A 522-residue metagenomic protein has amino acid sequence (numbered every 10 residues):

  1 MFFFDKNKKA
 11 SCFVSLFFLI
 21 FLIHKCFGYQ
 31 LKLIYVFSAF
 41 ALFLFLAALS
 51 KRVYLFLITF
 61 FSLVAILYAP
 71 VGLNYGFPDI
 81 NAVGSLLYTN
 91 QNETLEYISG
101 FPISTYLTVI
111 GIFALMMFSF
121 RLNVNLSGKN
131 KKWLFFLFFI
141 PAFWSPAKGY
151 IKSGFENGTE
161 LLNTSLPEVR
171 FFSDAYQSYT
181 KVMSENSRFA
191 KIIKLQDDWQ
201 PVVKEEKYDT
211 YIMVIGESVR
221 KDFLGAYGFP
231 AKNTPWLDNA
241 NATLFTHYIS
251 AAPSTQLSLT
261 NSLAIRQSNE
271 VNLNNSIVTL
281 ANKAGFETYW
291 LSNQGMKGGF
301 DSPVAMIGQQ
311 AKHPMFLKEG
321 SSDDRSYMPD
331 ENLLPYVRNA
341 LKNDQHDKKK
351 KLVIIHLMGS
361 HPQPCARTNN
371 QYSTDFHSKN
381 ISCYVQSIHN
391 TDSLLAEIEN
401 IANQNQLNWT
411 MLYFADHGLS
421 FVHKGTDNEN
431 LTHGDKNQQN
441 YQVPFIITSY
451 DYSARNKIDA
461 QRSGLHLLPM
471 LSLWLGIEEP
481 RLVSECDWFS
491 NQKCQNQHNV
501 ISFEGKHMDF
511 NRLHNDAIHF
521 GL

Functional and structural regions predicted by a protein language model:
M1-S165: Transmembrane and membrane-interface helices of multi-pass, inner-membrane envelope-modifying transferases
F2-S15, A48-L55, L122, A142-F143 (+8 more regions): Membrane-interface soluble catalytic domains
C26, A264-S268, D324, K379-I388 (+4 more regions): Active-site rim elements
F40-F43, Q196-Q200, P335-K342, Y372-M411: A long, amphipathic alpha-helix that forms part of the scaffold/cap immediately adjacent to metal-dependent active
P70, N269, A284, F414-K424 (+1 more regions): Phosphate/oxyanion-binding loops and surfaces in catalytic or ligand/nucleic-acid-binding neighborhoods
S145-V214, S218-Y372, Q442, G464 (+2 more regions): Active-site-proximal alpha/beta segments of enzymes that process anionic O-linked groups
G228-K232, N403, L407-N408, F414-Y450: Histidine-centered active-site microenvironments of extracellular/periplasmic hydrolases and transferases
W290-S292, L352-G359, V385-I388, T410-A415 (+1 more regions): Short beta-strand segments
